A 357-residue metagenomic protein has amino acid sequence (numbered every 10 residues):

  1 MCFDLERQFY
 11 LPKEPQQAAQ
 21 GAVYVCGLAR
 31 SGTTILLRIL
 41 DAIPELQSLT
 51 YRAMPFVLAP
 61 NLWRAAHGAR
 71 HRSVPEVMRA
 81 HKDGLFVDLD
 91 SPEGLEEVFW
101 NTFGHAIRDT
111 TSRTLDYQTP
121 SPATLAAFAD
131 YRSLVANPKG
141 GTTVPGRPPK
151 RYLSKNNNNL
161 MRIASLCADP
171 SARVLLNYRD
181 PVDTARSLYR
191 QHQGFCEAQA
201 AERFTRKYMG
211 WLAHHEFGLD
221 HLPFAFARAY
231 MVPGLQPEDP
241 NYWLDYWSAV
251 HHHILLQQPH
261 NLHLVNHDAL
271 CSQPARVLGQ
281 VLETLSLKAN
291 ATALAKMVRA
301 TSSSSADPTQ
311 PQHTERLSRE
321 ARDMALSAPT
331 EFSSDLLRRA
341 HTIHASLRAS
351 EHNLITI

Functional and structural regions predicted by a protein language model:
M1-Q17, Q191-I357: PAPS-dependent sulfotransferases, especially Golgi type II membrane carbohydrate sulfotransferases
A19-A22: Pre-Walker A (Motif I) flank of P-loop NTPase domains
V25: Hydrophobic anchor at the beta1->P-loop junction of P-loop NTPases
L28: P-loop (Walker A) phosphate-binding loop of NTP-binding proteins
T34-Q47: A conserved segment at the C-terminal end of the G1
I35, R162-A168: A short acidic, amphipathic alpha-helical/loop segment
R52-Y152, H221-R228, L336: PAPS-dependent sulfation machinery
K155-N156, L166-R190: Conserved phosphate-donor/acceptor-positioning beta-strand/loop module used by diverse small-molecule
